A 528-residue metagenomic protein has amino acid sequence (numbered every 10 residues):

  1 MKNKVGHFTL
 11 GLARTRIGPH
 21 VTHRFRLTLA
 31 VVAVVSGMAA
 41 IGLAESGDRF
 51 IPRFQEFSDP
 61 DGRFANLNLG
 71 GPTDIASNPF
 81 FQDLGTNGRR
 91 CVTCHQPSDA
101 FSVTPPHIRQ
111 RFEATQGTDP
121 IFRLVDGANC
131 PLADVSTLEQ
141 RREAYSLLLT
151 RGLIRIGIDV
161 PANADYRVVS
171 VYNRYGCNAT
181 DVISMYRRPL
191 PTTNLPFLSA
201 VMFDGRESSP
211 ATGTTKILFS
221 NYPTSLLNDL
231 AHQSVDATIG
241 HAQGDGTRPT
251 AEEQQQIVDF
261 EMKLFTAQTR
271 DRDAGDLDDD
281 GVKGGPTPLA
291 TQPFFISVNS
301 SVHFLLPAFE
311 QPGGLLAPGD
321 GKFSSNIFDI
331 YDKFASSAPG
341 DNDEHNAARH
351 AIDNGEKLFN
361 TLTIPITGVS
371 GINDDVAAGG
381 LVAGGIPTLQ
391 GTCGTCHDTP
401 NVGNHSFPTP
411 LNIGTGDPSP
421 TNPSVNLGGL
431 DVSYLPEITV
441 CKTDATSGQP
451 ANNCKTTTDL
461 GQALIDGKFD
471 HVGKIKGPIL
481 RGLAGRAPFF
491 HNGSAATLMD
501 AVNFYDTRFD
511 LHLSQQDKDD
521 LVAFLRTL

Functional and structural regions predicted by a protein language model:
M1-H23: N-terminal secretory signal peptides that target proteins for export/translocation
L10-L12, L27-L29, L43: Leucine-biased recognition of intrinsically disordered, low-complexity hydrophobic segments
T15-R16, S36, A445: Short, flexible helical or helix-coil boundary motifs
F25-L27, D519: Hydrophobic alpha-helical segments, especially transmembrane helices and their immediate juxtamembrane helical caps
T28-A39: Bacterial N-terminal signal peptides
A44-L528: Periplasmic c-type cytochrome electron-transfer domains
